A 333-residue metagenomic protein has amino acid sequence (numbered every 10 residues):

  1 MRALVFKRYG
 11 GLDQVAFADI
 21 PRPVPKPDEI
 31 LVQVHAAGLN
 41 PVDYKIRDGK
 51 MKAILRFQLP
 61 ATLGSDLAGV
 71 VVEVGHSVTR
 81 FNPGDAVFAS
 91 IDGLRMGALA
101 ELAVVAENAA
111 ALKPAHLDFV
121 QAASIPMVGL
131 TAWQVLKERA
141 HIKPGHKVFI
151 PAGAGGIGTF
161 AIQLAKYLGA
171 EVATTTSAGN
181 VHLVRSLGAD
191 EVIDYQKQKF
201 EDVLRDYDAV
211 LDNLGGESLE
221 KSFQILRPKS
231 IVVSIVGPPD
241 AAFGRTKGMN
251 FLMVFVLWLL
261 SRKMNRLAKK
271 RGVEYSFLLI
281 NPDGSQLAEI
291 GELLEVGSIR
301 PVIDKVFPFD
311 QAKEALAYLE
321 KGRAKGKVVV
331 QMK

Functional and structural regions predicted by a protein language model:
M1-K26, Q33-A37, Y44-A68, E73-V74 (+1 more regions): Terminal helix/beta-alpha structural elements that buttress the NAD(P)+-binding lobe
